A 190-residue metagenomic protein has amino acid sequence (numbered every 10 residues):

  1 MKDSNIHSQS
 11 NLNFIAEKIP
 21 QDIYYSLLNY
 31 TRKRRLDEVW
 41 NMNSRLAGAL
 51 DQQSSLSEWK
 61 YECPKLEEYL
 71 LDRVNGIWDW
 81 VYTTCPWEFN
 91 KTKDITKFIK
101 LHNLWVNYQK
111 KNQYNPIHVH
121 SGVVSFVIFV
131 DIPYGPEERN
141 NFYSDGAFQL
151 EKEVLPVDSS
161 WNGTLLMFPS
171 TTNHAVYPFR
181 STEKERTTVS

Functional and structural regions predicted by a protein language model:
M1-T96, K111-N115: Non-heme Fe(II)/2-oxoglutarate
S4, S8-N13, S26, S44 (+8 more regions): Generic serine detector
P86, P178-F179: Sparse recognition of residues in long alpha-helices and their boundaries
F98-Y177, E183-V189: Catalytic core of non-heme Fe(II) oxygenases with the double-stranded beta-helix
